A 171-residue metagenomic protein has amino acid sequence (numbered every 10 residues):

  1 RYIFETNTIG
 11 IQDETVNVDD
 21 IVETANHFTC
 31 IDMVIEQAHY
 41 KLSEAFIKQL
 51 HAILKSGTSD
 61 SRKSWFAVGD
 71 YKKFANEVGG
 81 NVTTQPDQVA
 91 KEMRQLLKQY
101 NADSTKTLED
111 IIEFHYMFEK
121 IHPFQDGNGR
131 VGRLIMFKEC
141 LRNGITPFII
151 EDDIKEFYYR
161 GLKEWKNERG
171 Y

Functional and structural regions predicted by a protein language model:
R1-Y171: FIC/Doc superfamily catalytic core
